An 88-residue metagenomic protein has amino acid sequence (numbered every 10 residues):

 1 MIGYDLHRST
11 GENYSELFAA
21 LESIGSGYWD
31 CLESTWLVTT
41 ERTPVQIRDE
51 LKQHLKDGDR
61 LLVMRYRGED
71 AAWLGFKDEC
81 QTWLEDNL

Functional and structural regions predicted by a protein language model:
M1-D30: N-terminal first-folded block
Y4, M64, A71-L74, T82: Flexible, active-site-adjacent loop/turn segments at secondary-structure boundaries
T10-E12, Q46, A71: Residue-level signal for secondary-structure boundary sites
L17-A20, L62, F76: Non-catalytic interaction surface on structured domains
A20, E50, H54, W83-N87: Residues that form generic nucleotide/phosphate-binding pockets
I24-E69: Short, intrinsically disordered low-complexity segments
Q46, W73-L88: Short, low-order "capping/linker" segments at domain edges
